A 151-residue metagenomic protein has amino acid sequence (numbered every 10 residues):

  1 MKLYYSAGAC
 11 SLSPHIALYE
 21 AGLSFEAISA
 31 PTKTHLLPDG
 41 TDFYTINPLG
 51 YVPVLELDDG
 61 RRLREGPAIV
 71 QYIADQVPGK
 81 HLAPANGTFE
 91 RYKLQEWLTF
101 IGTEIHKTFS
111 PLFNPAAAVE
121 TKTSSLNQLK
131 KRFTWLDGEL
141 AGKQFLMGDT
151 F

Functional and structural regions predicted by a protein language model:
M1-S124, K130: GST-like domain detector, emphasizing the conserved glutathione-binding G-site in the N-terminal thioredoxin-like
T108-F109, L146-F151: GST superfamily/GST-like fold recognition
R132-M147: Hydrophobic alpha-helical bundle segments that form small-molecule/ligand-binding pockets
